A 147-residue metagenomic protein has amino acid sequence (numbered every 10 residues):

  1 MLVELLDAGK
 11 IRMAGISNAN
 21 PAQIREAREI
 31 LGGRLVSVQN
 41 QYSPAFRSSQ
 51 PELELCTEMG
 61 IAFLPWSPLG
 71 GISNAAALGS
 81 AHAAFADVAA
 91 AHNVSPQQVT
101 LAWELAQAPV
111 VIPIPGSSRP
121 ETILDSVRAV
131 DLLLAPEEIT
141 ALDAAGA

Functional and structural regions predicted by a protein language model:
M1-A147: Beta/alpha (TIM)-barrel catalytic core signal, keyed to glycine-rich beta->alpha loops juxtaposed to Asp/Glu that bind
